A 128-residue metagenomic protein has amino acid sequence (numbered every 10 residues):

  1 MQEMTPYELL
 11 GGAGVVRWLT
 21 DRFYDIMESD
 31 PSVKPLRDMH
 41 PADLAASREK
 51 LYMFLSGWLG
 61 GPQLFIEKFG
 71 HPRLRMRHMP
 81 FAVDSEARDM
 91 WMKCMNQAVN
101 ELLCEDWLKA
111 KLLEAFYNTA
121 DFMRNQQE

Functional and structural regions predicted by a protein language model:
M1-E128: Core of compact, soluble alpha-helical bundle domains
